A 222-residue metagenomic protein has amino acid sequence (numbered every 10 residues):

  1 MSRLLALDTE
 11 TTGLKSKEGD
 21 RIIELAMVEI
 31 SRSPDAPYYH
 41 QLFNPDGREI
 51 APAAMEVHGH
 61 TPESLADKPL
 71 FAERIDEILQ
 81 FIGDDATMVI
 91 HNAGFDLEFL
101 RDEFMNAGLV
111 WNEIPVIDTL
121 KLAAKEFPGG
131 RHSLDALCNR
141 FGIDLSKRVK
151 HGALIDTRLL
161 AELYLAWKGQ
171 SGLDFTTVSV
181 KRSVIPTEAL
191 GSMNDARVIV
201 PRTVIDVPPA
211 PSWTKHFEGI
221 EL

Functional and structural regions predicted by a protein language model:
M1-I114, A124-P128, A136-K150: Conserved non-catalytic scaffold segment of RNase H-like nuclease domains
I75, R131-L134, V207-A210: Alpha-helix initiation and N-capping motif
T87-A93, F99, E103-F104, S133-S192: Acidic, Mg2+-coordinating catalytic module of metal-dependent nucleases/exonucleases that use a two-metal-ion mechanism
D118, L122: Ligand/cofactor pocket segment of small-molecule handling proteins
P128, H151-L154, R158, V204-V207: Short, well-ordered coil↔helix boundary/capping segments
V184-L222: Acidic, Ser/Thr-rich low-complexity intrinsically disordered segments
